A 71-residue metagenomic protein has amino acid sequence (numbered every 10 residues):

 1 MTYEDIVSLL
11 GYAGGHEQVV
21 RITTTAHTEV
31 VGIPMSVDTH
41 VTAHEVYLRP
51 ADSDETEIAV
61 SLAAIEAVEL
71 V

Functional and structural regions predicted by a protein language model:
M1-V71: Conserved RNA-binding domains used in RNP assembly and mRNA/RNA metabolism
